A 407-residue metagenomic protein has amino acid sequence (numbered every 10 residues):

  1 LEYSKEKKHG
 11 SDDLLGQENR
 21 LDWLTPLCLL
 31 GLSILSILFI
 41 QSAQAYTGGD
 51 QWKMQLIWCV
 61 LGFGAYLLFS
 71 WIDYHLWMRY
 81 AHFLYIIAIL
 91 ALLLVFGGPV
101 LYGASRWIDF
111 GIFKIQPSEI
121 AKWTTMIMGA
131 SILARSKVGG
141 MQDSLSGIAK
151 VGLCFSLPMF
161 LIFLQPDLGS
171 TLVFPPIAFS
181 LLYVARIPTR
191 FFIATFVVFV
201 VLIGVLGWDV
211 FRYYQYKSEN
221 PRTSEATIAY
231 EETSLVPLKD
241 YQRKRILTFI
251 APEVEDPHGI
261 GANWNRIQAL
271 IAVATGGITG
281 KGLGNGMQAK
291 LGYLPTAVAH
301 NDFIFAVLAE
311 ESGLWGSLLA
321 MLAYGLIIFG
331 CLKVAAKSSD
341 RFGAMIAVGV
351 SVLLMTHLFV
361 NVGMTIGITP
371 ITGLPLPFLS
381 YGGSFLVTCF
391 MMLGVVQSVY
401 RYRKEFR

Functional and structural regions predicted by a protein language model:
L1-L14, I40, S338, T356-R407: A juxtamembrane structural motif centered on a specific transmembrane helix
D13-L29: N-terminal membrane topogenic signal
Q17, F249, A272: Residues that form generic nucleotide/phosphate-binding pockets
P26-S42, Y46-N265, A306-I366, M391 (+1 more regions): Hydrophobic alpha-helical transmembrane segments of multi-pass inner membrane proteins, especially in bacterial systems
A45, W71, A178, N285 (+3 more regions): N-terminal low-complexity, intrinsically disordered patches enriched in charged
V173-F174, N285-G292, A323, T365-G373 (+1 more regions): Re-entrant/interfacial helical elements at transmembrane boundaries that shape and gate the permeation pathway
I260-G261, I267-W315, F342: Long extracytoplasmic/lumenal interhelical loops at the membrane interface of multi-pass membrane proteins
